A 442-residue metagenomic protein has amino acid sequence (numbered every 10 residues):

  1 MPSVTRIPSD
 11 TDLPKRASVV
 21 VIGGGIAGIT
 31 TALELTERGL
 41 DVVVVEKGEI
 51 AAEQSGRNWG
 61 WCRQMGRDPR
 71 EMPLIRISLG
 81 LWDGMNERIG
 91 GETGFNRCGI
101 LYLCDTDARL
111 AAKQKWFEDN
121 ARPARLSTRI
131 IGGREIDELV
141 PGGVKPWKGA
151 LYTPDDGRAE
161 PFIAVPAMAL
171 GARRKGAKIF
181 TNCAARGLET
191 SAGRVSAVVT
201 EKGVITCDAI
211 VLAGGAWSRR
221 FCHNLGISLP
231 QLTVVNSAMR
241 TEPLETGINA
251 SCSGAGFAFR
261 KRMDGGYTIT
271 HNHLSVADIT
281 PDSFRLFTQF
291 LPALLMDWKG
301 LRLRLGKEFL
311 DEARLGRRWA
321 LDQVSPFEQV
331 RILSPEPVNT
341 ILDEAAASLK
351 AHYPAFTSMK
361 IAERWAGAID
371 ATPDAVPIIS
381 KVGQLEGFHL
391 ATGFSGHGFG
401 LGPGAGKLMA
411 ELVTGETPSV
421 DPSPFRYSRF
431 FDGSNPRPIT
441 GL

Functional and structural regions predicted by a protein language model:
P2-A17, R38, I130, W365 (+1 more regions): C-terminal lid/capping helical subdomain adjacent to the catalytic/cofactor pocket in oxidative enzymes
T11-A27, V43: Beta1/beta-strand and adjacent pyrophosphate-binding region of the FAD-binding site in flavoprotein oxidoreductases
T30, L188-L315, E328-N339, D343-H352 (+2 more regions): Flavin-dependent oxidoreductases
T36-G56: Glycine-rich FAD pyrophosphate-binding loop
W59-W61, D156-R158, A277, A368-D370 (+1 more regions): Glycine-rich phosphate/pyrophosphate-binding beta-alpha loops
G60-E135, L139, G256-I279, S283-R304: Dinucleotide-binding Rossmann-like beta1-alpha1 core, especially the glycine-rich loop that anchors the ADP
G84, D105-T181, R186-R194, L294-L321: Flavin (FAD/FMN) cofactor-binding and adjacent substrate-gating region of FAD-dependent oxidoreductase domains
G133-E138, K307-R314, W319-H397, Y427-F431: Flavin (FAD/FMN) cofactor-binding core of flavoprotein oxidoreductases
